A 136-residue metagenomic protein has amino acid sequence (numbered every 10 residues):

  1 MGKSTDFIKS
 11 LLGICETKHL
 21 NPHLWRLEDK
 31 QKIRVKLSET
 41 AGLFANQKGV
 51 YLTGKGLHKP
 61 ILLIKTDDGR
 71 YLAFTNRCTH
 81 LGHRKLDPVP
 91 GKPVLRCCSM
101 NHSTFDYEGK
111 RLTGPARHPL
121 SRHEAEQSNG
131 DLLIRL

Functional and structural regions predicted by a protein language model:
G2-V89, S121-L136: N-terminal pre-ligand scaffold of iron-sulfur
K92, R96-S99, S103-L136: Short, Lys/Arg-rich amphipathic alpha-helical interaction segments that bind nucleic acids or acidic protein surfaces
